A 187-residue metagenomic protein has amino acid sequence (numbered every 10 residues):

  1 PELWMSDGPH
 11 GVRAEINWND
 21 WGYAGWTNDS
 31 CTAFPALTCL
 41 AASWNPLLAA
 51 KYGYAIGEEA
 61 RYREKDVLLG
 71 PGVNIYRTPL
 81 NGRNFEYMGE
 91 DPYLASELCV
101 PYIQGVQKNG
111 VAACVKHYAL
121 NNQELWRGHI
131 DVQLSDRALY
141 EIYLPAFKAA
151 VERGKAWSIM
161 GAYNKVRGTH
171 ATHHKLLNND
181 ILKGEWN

Functional and structural regions predicted by a protein language model:
P1-N187: Glycoside hydrolase catalytic-domain context in secreted enzymes
